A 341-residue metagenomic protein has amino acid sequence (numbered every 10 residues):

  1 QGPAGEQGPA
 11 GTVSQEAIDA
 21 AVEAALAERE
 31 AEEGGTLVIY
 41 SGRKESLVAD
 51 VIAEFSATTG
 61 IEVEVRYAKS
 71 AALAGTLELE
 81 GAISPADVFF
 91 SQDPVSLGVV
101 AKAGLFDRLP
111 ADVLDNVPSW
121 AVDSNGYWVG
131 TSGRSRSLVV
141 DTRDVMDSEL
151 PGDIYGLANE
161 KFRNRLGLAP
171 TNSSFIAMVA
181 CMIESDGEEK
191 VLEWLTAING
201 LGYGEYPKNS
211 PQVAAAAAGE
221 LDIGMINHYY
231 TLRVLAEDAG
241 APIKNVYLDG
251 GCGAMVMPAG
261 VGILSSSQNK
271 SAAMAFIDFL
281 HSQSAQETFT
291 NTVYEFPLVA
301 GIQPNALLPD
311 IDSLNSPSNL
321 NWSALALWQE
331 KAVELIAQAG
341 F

Functional and structural regions predicted by a protein language model:
G2-R29: Collagen/collagen-like triple-helix recognition
L26-A27, L37-E62, L138, V234: Short, polar/charged alpha-helical segment
V38-A49, A68-A72, E78, S84-L221: Extracytoplasmic ligand-binding site segments that recognize negatively charged/polar headgroups
V95-V99, D222-P242: A ligand-binding cleft/hinge motif common to bilobed small-molecule-binding domains
N116, R134, L195-N199, E205-Y206 (+1 more regions): Periplasmic-binding protein-like
S137-D144, M257-N269, T288: A bilobed periplasmic-binding-protein/Venus flytrap-type ligand-binding module shared by bacterial periplasmic
F162-P170, F279-Q303: Periplasmic-binding protein-like
E189, E295-F341: An extracytoplasmic/periplasmic, membrane-proximal ligand-sensing/linker region
